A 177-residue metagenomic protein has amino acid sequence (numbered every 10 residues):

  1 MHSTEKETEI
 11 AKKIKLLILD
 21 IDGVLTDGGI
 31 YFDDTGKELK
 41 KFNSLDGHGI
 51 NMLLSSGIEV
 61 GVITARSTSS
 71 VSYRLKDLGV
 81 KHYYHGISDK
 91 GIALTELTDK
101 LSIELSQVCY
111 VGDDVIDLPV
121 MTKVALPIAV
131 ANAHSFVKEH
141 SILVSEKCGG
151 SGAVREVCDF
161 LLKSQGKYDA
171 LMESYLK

Functional and structural regions predicted by a protein language model:
M1-I21, K167-K177: Non-catalytic pre-domain segments flanking phosphatase-related domains
K13-I30, M121, V154: Asp-based phosphoryl-transfer active-site loop
K13-K15, I58, S106-Q107: Short coil/turn segments at beta-strand junctions that form active-site/ligand-binding loops
T26-D33, S72-L78: Short, basic/glycine-rich phosphate-binding loops at helix/coil junctions that contact nucleotide phosphates
G29-N51, A131: Basic, amphipathic juxtamembrane/active-site segments that coordinate anionic phosphate or diphosphate groups
L39-K40, D77-L78, H82-Y84, G91-K177: Mg2+-dependent phosphoryl-transfer enzymes with acidic/Ser/Thr/Gly-rich catalytic loops
I50-R74, Y84-H85: Substrate-recognition element of Asp-dependent hydrolases with the DxDx(T/V) motif
